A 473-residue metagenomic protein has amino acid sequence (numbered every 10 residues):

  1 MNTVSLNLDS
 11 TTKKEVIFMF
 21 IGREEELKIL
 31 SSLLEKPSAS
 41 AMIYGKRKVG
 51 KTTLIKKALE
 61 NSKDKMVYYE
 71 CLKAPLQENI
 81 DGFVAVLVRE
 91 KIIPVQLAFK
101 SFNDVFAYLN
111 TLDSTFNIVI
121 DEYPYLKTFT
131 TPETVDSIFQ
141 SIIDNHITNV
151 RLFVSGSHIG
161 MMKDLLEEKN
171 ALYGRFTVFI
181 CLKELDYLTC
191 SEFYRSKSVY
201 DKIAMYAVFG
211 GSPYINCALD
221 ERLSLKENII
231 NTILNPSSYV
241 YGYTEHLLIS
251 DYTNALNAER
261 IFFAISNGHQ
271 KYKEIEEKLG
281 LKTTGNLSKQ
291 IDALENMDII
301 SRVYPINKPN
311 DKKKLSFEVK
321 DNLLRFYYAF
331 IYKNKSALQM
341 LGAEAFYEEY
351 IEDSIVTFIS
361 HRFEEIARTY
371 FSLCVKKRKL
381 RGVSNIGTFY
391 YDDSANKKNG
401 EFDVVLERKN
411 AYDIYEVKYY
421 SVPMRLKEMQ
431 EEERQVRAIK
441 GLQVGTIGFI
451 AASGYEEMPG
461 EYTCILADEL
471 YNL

Functional and structural regions predicted by a protein language model:
M1-A345: Phosphate-binding site recognition
E15, M42, L315-L473: A cross-kingdom feature that marks ATP-driven nucleic-acid transaction machinery
